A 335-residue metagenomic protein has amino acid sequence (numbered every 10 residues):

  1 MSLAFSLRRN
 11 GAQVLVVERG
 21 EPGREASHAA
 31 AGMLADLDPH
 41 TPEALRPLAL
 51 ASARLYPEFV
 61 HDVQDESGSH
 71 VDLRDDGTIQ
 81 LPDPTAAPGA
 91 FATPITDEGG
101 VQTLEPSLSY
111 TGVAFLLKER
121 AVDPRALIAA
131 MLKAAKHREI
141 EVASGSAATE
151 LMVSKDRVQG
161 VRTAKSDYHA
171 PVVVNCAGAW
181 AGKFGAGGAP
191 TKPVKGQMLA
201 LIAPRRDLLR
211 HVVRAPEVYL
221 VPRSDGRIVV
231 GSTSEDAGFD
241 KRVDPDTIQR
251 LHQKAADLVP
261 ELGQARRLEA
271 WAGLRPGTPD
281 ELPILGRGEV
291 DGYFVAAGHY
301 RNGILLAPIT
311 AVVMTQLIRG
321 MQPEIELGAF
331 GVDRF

Functional and structural regions predicted by a protein language model:
S2-N10, G32-L34, D38, S69-R74 (+1 more regions): Active-site substrate-recognition segment that forms the wall of the catalytic cavity or substrate channel
R8-A29: Glycine-rich FAD pyrophosphate-binding loop
E18, D97, S144-S146, E269-W271: Short loop/edge segments at beta-strand edges and connector loops that shape dinucleotide/nucleotide cofactor-binding
G32-L104, Y110-T111, K254-A256: Dinucleotide-binding Rossmann-like beta1-alpha1 core, especially the glycine-rich loop that anchors the ADP
L104-T111, M152-Q159, P276-E281, G288-D291: A short, glycine/Asx- and small/polar-enriched loop/turn that sits immediately N-terminal to a beta-strand
A114-V172, C176: Helical element adjacent to the flavin cofactor pocket in flavoenzyme catalytic cores
P124, V259-F335: C-terminal catalytic lobe of FAD-dependent flavoproteins
